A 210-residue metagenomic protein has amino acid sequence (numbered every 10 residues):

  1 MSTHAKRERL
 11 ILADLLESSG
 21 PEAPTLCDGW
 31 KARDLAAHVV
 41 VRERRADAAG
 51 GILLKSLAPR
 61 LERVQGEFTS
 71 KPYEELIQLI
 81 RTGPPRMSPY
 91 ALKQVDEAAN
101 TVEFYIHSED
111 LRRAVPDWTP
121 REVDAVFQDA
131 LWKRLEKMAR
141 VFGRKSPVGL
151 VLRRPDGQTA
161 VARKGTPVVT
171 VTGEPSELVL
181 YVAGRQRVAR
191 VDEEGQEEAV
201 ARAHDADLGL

Functional and structural regions predicted by a protein language model:
M1-H4, S18-E22, R45-R60, E75 (+1 more regions): Structured surface interface patches that mediate subunit assembly and partner/cofactor docking
M1-R7, I11-L15, L61-F68: Soluble acyl-CoA-dependent acyltransferase catalytic core bearing the H(X)4D motif
R9, G29-R33, T101-F104, P175: Short alpha-helical patches at coil-to-helix transitions and adjacent helical residues in well-structured domains
D14-G29: Helix-loop segments that flank and shape redox-cofactor active sites
C27-A32, V123-F127: Short, conserved alpha-helical segments within structured domains
W30-D47: Active-site-proximal cofactor/substrate-binding loop regions of enzyme domains
